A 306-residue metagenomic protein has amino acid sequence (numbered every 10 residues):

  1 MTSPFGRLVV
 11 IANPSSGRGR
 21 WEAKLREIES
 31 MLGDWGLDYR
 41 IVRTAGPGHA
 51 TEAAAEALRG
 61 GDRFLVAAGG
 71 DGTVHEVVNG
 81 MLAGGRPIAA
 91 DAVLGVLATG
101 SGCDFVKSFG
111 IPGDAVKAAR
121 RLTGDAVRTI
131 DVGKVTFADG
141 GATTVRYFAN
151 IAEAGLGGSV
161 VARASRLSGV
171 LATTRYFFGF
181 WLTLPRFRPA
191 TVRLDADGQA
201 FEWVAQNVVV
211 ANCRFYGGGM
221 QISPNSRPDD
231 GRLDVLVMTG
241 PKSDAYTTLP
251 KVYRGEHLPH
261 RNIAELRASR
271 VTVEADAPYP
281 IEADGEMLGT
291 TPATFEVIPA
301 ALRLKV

Functional and structural regions predicted by a protein language model:
M1-A68, H75, V116: ATP/NTP phosphate-donor binding region
I11, L97, L236-M238: Short hydrophobic segments within beta-strands
E22-K24, V77-M81, K107-F109, Q221-I222: Short amphipathic alpha-helical segments
S30, R166-T191, D234-L236, G240-I263: Alpha-helical membrane-targeting segments
D34-W35, T44, L82-Q206: Catalytic core of DAGKc-family lipid kinases
A50, G72-V77, D104-F105, I130: Short glycine/serine/threonine-rich phosphate/pyrophosphate-binding segments that cradle anionic phosphate groups
E153, G157, V209-I222, M287: Glycine-rich phosphate/pyrophosphate-binding beta-alpha loops
A196-E202, Q221, R227-D230, V237-V306: ATP/nucleoside-binding phosphotransfer catalytic cores, i.e., glycine-rich phosphate-binding loops
